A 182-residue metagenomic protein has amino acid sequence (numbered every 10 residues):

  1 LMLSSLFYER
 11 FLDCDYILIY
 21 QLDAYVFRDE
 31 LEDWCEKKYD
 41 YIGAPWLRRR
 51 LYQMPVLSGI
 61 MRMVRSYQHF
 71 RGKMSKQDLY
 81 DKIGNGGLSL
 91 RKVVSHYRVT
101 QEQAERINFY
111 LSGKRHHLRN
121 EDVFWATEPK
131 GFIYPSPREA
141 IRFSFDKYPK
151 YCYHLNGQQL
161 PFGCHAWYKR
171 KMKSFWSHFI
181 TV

Functional and structural regions predicted by a protein language model:
L1-D15: Active-site-proximal specificity loops/subdomain of glycosyltransferases
M2-L6, R28-E30, S75-K76: A generic local structural motif
L6, D33, Y41, F124-T127: Alpha-helical elements of Rossmann-like donor-binding domains used by nucleotide-donor carbohydrate transfer enzymes
R10-D13, E32-K37, A104: Short, conserved loop/helix-junction motifs that constitute active-site signature segments in enzyme catalytic cores
C14-D15, K38-Y39, I133: Short, well-ordered alpha-helix to beta-strand connector turns
C14-F27: Short beta-strand-to-loop acidic/aromatic patch adjacent to the donor-nucleotide binding site
A24-Q68: Conserved donor-nucleotide/metal-binding helix-loop-beta segment in metal-dependent transferases, i.e., the alpha-helix
F70-V182: Catalytic core and acceptor-binding pocket of nucleotide-sugar-dependent glycosyltransferases
